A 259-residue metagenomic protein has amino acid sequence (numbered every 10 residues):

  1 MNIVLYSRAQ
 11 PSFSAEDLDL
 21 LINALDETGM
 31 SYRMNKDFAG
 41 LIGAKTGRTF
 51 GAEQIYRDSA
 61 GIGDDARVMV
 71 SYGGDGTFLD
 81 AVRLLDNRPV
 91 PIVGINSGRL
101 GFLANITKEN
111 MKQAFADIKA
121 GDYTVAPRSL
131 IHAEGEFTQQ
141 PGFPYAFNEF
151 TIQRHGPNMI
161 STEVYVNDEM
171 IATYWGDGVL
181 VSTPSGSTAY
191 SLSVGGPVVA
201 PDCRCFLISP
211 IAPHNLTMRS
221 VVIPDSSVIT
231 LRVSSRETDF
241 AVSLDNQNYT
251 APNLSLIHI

Functional and structural regions predicted by a protein language model:
M1-V68, E109-T124, G135-P144: ATP/NTP phosphate-donor binding region
Q10, D75-T77, L100, S185-S187: Short glycine-rich anion-binding loops that position phosphate/pyrophosphate groups of nucleotides and phosphorylated
S14, G76-A81, T188-S193: Short glycine/serine/threonine-rich phosphate/pyrophosphate-binding segments that cradle anionic phosphate groups
L85-S97, F102: Gly/Ser-rich helix-loop-strand patches that form or flank binding pockets for ribonucleotide-derived cofactors
R99-D177: Catalytic core of DAGKc-family lipid kinases
T173-T217: Gly/Ser/Thr-rich active-site loops/lids in small-molecule metabolic enzymes that frequently grip phosphoryl groups
V228-S255: A conserved acidic, glycine/proline-rich C-terminal tail/linker
I257-I259: Conserved small/polar residues in nucleotide/adenosyl-binding loops
